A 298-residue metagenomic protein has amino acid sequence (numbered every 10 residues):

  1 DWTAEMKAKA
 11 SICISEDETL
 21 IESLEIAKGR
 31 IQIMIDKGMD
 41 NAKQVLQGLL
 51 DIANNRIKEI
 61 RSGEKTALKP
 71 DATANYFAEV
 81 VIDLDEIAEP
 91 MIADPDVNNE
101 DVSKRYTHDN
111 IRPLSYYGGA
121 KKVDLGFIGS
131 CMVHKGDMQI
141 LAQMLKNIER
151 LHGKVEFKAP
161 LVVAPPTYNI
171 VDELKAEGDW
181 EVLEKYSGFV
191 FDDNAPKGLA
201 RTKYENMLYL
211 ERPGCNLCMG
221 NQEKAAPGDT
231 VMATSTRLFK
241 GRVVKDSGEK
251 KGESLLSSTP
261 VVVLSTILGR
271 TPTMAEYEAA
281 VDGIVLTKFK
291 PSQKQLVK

Functional and structural regions predicted by a protein language model:
D1-K298: Fe-S-dependent hydro-lyases/dehydratases of central metabolism
